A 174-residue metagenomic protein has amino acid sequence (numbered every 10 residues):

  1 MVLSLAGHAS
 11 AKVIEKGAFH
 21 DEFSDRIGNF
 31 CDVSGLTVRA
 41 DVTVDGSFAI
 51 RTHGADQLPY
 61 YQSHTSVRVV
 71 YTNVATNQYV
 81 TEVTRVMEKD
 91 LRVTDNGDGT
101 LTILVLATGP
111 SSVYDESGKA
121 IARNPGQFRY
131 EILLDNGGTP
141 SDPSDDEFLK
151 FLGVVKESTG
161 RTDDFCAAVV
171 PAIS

Functional and structural regions predicted by a protein language model:
M1-A11: Secretory targeting and sorting signals
A11-S174: Beta-strand-enriched cores of mature, soluble protein domains
